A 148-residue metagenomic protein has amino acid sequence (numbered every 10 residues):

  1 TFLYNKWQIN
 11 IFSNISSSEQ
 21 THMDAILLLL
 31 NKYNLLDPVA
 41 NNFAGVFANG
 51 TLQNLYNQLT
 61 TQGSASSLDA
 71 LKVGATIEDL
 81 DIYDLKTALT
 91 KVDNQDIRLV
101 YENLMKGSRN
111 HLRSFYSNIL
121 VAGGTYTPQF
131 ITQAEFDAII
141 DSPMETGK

Functional and structural regions predicted by a protein language model:
T1-K148: All-alpha RGS (Regulator of G-protein Signaling) helical domain and cognate RGS-like helical scaffolds
